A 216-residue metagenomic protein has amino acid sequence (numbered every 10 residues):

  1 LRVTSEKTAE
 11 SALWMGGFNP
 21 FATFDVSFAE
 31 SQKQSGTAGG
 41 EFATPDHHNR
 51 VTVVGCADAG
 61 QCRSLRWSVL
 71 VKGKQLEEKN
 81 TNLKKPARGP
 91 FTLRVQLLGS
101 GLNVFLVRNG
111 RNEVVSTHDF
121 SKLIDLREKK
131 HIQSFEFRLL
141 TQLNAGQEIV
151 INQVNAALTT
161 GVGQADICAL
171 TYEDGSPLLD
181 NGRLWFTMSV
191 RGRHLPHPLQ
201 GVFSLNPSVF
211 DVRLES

Functional and structural regions predicted by a protein language model:
L1-K7, A157, P177-S216: Beta-propeller domains
L1-L70: Secretory/extracellular carbohydrate-interaction modules and structurally similar beta-sandwich "look-alikes"
E10-G17, E78-P86, I124-L126: Beta-strand-rich interaction surfaces with strong enrichment in secreted/lumenal proteins
S68-T92: Short, aromatic/His-centered strand-loop micro-motif at the edge of beta-sheets
K84-K85, L158-G163, S216: Short loop/turn motifs that recur once per blade in beta-propeller domains
G89-V107: Short tryptophan-centered beta-strand motifs in secreted/extracellular beta-sheet-rich domains of glycan-recognition
V115-I151: Flexible glycan-contacting loops in extracellular carbohydrate-active proteins
T160-N181: Structural signature of eukaryotic scaffold interfaces centered on beta-propeller domains
